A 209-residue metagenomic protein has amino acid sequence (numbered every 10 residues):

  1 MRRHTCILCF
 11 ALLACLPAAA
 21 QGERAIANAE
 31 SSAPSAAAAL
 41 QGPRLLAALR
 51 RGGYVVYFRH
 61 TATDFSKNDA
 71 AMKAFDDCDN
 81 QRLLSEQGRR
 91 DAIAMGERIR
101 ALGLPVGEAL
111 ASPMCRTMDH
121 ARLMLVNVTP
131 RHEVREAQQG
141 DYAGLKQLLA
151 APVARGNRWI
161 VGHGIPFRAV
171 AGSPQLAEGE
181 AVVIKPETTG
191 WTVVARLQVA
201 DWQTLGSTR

Functional and structural regions predicted by a protein language model:
M1-I7: Bacterial N-terminal signal peptides that target proteins for export
I7-C15: Bacterial N-terminal signal peptides
L16-A20: Sec/Tat signal peptide C-region and signal peptidase I cleavage site
G22-E133, G140-A143, S173-T192, R196-R209: Active-site-proximal alpha-helix that buttresses catalytic centers in soluble enzyme cores
G53-V55, A154-G162: Generic beta-sheet signal
Q139-A143, L148-V153, N157: ...with weaker cross-activation on analogous glycine-rich loops/strands in unrelated enzymes
I165: Short beta-strand-plus-loop segments that form exposed binding edges in beta-rich domains
R168-A169: Short, solvent-exposed loop/turn segments at secondary-structure junctions
